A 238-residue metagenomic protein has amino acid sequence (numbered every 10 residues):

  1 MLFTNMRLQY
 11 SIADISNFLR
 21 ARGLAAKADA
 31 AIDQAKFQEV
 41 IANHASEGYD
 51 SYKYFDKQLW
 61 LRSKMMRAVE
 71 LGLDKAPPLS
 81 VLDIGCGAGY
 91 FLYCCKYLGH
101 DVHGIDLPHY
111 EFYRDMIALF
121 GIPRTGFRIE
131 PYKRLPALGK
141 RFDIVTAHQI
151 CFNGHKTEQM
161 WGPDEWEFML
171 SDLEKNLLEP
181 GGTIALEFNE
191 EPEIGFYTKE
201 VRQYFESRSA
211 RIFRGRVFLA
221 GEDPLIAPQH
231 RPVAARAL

Functional and structural regions predicted by a protein language model:
K57-P78: Conserved alpha-helix/loop element of class I SAM-dependent methyltransferases that forms part of the SAM/SAH-binding
P78-G87: Conserved class I S-adenosyl-L-methionine
A88-L98: Conserved SAM-binding loop of SAM-dependent methyltransferases across substrates and taxa, primarily the Class I
G121-Y132: Conserved SAM-binding strand-loop segment of SAM-dependent methyltransferases
L135-I144: A short acidic, Gly/Pro-enriched loop at the edge of an enzyme's catalytic core that lines a small-molecule cofactor
I144-P163: A short SAM/SAH-binding and catalytic strip from SAM-dependent methyltransferases
M160-P180: A short glycine-rich, Lys/Arg-flanked "PGG" loop and its adjoining helix->strand segment in the class I
P180-F188: Conserved beta-strand signature within the Rossmann-like core of class I S-adenosyl-L-methionine
